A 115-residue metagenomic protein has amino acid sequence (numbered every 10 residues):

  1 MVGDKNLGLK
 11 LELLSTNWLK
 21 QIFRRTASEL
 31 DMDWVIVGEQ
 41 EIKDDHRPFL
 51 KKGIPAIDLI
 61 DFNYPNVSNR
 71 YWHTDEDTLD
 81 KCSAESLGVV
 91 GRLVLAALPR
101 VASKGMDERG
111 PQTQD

Functional and structural regions predicted by a protein language model:
V2-G110, D115: Active-site-adjacent substrate-binding region of metalloamidase/peptidase-like peptide-processing proteins
